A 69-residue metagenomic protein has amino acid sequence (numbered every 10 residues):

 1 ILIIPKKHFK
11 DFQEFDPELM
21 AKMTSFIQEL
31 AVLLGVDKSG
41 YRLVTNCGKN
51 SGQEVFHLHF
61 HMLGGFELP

Functional and structural regions predicted by a protein language model:
I1-P69: HIT superfamily nucleotide-processing domains
